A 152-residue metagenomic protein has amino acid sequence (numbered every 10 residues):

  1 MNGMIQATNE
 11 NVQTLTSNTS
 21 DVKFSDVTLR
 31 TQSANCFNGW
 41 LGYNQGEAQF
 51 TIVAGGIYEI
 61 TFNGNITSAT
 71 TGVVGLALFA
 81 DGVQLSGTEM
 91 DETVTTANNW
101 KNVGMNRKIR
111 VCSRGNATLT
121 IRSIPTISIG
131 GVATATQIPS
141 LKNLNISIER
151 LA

Functional and structural regions predicted by a protein language model:
M1-G72, G131-A152: Terminal (often C-terminal
Q45, T61-L144, E149-A152: Terminal beta-strand-rich extracellular "head" domains that mediate receptor/glycan or other ligand binding
